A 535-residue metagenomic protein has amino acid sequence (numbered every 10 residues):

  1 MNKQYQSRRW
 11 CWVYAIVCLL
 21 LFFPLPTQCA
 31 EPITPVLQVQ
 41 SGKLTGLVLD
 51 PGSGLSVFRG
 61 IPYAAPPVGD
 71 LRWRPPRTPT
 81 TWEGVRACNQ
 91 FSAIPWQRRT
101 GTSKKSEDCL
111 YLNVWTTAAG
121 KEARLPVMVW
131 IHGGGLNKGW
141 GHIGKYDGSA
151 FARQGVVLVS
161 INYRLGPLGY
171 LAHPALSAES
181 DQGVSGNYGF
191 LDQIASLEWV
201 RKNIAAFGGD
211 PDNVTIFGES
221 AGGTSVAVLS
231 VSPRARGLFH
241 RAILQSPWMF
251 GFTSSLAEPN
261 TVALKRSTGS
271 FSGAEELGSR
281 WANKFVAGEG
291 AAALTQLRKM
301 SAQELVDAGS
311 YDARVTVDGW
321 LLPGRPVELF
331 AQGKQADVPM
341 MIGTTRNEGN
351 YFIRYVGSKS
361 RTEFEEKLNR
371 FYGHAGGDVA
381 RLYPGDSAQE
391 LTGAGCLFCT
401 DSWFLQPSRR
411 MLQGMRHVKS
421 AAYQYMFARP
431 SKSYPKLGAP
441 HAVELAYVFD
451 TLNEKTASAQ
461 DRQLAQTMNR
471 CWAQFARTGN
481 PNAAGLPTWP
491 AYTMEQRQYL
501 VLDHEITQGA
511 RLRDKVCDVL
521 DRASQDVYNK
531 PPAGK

Functional and structural regions predicted by a protein language model:
V13-P24: Bacterial N-terminal signal peptides
C29-N187, P211, E454, S458-M468 (+4 more regions): Non-catalytic accessory segments of hydrolases
D50, R354, Q406-K535: Mobile gating loops/cap/lid regions near enzyme active sites that modulate substrate access
C109, Q182-A205, S270-E276: Alpha/beta-hydrolase active-site loop
N162, F217, S232, I243-S246 (+2 more regions): Alpha/beta-hydrolase-fold catalytic nucleophile elbow
K202, A227-V228, R236, Q245-N369 (+1 more regions): Substrate-access "cap/lid" subdomains that shape and gate the entrance to catalytic or ligand-binding pockets
F207-E219: Alpha/beta-hydrolase fold nucleophile elbow
G218-V228: Glycine-rich nucleophile elbow surrounding the catalytic serine of serine-hydrolase chemistry
